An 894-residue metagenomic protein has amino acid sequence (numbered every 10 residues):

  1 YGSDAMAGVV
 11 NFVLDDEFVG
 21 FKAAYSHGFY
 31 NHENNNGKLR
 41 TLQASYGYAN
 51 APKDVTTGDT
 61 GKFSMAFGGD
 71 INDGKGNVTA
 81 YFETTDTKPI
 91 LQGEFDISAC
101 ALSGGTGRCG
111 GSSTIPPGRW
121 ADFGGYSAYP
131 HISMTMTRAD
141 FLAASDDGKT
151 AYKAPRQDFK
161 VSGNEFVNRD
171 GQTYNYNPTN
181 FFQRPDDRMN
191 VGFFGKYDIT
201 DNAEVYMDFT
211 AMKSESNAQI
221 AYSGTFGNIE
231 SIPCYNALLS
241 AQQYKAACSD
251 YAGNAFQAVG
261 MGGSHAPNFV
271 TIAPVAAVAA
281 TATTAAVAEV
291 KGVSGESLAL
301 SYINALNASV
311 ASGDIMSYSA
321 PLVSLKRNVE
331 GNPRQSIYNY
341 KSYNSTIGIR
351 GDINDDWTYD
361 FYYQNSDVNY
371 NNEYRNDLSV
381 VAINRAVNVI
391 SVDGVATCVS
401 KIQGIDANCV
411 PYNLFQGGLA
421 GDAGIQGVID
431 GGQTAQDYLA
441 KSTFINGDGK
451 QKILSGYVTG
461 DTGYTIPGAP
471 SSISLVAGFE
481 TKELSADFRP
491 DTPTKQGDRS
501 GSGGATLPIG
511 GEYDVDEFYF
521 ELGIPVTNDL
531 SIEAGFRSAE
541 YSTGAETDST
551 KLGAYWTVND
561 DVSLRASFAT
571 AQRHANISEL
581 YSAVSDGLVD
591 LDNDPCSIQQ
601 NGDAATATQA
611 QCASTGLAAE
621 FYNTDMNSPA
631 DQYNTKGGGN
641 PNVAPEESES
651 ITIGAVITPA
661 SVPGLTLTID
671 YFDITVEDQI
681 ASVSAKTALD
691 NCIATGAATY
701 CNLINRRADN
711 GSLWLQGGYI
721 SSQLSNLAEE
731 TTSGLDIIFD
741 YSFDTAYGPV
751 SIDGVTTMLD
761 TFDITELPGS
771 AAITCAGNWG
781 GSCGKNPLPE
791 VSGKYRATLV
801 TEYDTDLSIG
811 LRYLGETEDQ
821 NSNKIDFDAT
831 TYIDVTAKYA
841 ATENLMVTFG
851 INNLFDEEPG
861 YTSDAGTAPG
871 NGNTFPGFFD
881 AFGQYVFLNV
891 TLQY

Functional and structural regions predicted by a protein language model:
Y1-S26: A beta-strand signature from Gram-negative outer-membrane beta-barrel systems, especially the internal plug domain
D16, H27-N31, I71-D73, T84-K88 (+16 more regions): Transmembrane beta-strands of outer-membrane beta-barrel pores
E17-G20, N72-K75, T200-A203, D352-Y359 (+11 more regions): Short loop/turn motifs that connect adjacent beta-strands in outer-membrane beta-barrel proteins
F18-G69, Y174-Q183: Short strand-turn segments of transmembrane beta-barrel domains in outer membranes, especially the first one or two
F21-A23, V78-A80, V205-M207, Y359-F361 (+13 more regions): Transmembrane beta-strands of outer-membrane beta-barrel proteins
T87-I90, E94-G105, D146-D186, G192 (+5 more regions): Surface-exposed, low-complexity loop segments enriched in small/polar and acidic residues
V381, D760, R812-E818, Y839-Y894: C-terminal beta-signal and adjacent terminal beta-strands/loops of Gram-negative outer-membrane beta-barrel proteins
G587, I752-A840, F855-D856: C-terminal beta-barrel architecture of Gram-negative outer-membrane proteins
